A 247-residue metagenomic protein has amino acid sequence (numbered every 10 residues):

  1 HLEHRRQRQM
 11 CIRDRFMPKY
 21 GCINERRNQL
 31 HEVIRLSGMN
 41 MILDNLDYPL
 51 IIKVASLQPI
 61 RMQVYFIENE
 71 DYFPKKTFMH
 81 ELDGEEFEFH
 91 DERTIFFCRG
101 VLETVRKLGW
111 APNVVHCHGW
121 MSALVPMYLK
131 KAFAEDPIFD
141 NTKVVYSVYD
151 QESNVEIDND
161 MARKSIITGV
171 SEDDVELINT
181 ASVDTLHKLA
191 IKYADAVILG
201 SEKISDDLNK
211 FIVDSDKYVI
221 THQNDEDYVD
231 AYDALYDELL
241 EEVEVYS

Functional and structural regions predicted by a protein language model:
H1-R8, I12: Single conserved hydrophobic/aromatic residue that forms the stacking wall/gate of nucleotide- or nucleobase-binding
H4, L108, I138, L189-A190: Structural alpha-helical scaffold elements that stabilize or flank donor/cofactor-binding regions in carbohydrate
R8, P112, T142, Y193-D195: Short, well-ordered alpha-helix to beta-strand connector turns
R13-Y20: A short beta-strand-loop structural module common to alpha/beta enzyme folds
G21-T104, V213-Y246: A conserved catalytic-core segment of Leloir-type glycosyltransferases
D91-T168: Conserved nucleotide-sugar donor-interacting segment of glycosyltransferase catalytic cores, predominantly GT-B
H116, A194-S201: A short beta-strand/loop micro-motif in the catalytic core of glycosyltransferases that engages the nucleotide-sugar
F139, E152, I167-A196: Membrane-proximal helix-turn-helix segments that form the acceptor-binding/catalytic region of lipid-linked
